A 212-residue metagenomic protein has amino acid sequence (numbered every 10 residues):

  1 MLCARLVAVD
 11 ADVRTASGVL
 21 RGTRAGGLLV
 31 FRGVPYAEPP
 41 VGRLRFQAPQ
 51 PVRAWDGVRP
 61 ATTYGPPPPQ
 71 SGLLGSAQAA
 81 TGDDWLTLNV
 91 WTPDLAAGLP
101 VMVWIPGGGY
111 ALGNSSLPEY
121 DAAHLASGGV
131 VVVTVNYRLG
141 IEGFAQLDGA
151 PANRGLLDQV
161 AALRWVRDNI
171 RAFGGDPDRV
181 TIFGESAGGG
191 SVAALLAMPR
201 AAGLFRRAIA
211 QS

Functional and structural regions predicted by a protein language model:
M1-L2: N-terminal export leaders
L6-N153: Non-catalytic accessory segments of hydrolases
W85, P151-A172: Alpha/beta-hydrolase active-site loop
P100, F173-S186: Alpha/beta-hydrolase fold nucleophile elbow
G107-G108, R154-D158, S186-G189: Active-site loop->helix "elbow" adjoining a glycine-rich segment at hydrolase catalytic centers
G184-A187, P199, S212: Catalytic nucleophile serine of serine hydrolases, specifically the conserved "nucleophile elbow" pentapeptide
G189-A201: Short glycine-enriched nucleophile-adjacent loop and the immediately C-terminal alpha-helix near the catalytic center
A202-S212: A conserved short beta-strand
